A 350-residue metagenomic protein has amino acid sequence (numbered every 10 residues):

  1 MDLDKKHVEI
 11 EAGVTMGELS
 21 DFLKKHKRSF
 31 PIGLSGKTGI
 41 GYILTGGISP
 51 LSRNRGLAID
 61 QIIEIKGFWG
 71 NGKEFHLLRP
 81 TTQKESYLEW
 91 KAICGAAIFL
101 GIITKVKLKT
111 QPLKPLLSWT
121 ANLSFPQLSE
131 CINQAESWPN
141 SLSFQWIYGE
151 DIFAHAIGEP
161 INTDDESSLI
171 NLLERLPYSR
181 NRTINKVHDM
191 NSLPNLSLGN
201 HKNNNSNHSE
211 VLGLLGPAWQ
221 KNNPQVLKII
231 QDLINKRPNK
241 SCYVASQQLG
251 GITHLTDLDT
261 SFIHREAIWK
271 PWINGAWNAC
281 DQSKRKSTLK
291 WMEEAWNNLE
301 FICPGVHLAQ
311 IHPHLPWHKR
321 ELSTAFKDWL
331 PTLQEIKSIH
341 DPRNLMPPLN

Functional and structural regions predicted by a protein language model:
M1-N350: Soluble FAD-dependent oxygen oxidases
